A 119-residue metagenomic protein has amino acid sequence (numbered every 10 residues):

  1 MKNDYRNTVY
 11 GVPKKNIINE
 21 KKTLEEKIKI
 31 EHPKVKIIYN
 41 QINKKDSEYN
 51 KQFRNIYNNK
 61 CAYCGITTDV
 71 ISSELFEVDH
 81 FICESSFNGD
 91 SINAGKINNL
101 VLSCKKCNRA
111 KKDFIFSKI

Functional and structural regions predicted by a protein language model:
K2-I66, F87-A94: Short, charged surface segments at domain edges that flank catalytic/cofactor-binding sites
I66-L102, K111-K118: Histidine-centered nuclease catalytic patch
K105: Conserved active-site neighborhood of enzyme catalytic/cofactor-binding cores
N108: Internal, well-ordered alpha/beta segment that forms a basic, Gly-enriched binding/recognition surface
